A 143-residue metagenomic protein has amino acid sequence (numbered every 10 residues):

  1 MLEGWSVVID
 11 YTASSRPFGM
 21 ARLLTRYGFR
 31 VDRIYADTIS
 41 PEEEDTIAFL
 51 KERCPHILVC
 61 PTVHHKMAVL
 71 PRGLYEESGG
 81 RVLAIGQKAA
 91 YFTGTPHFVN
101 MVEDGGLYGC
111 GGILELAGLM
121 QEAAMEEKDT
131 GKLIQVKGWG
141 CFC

Functional and structural regions predicted by a protein language model:
M1-C143: An N-terminal assembly and electron-transfer interface module characteristic of large anaerobic redox and radical
